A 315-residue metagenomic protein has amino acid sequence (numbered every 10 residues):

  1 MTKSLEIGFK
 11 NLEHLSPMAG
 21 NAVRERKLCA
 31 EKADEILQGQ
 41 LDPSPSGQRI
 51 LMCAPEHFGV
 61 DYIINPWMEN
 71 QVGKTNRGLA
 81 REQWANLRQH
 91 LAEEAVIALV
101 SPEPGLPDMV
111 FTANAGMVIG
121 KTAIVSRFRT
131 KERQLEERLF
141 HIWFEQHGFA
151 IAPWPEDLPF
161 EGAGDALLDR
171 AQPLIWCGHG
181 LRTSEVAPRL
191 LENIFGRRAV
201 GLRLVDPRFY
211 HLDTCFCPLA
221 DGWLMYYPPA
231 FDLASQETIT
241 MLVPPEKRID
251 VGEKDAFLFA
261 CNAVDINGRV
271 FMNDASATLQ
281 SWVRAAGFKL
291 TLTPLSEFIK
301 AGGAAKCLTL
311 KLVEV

Functional and structural regions predicted by a protein language model:
M1-V315: The feature marks the mature, well-folded catalytic cores of soluble enzymes
